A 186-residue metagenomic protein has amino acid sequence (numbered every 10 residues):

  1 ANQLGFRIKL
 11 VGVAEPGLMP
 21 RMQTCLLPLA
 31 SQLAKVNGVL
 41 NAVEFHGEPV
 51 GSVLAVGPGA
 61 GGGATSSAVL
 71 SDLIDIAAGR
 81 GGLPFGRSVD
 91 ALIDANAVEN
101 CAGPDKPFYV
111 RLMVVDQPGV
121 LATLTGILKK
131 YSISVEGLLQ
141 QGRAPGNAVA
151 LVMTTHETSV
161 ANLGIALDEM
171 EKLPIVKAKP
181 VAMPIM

Functional and structural regions predicted by a protein language model:
A1-K35, L40: Substrate-binding/catalytic subdomain of NAD(P)-dependent oxidoreductase enzymes
L4-K9, L18-P20, N41-V43, G51-V53 (+3 more regions): Structural beta-strand/beta-sheet cores of well-ordered domains, especially the beta-sheet scaffolds that support
L27-L29, G51-G63: Glycine-rich phosphate/pyrophosphate-binding beta-alpha loops
L33-N37, F45, N100-A102, G142-R143: Replace "in large, NTP-powered and nucleic-acid-processing enzymes" with "in large, NTP-powered factors and other
L33-V43, V89-A95: A general structural motif
A42, E48-V50, G79-P84: A glycine- and small/hydrophobic-rich beta-loop-beta segment that serves as a flexible "lid/hinge" or phosphate-binding
F45-V56, L70: An anion-binding loop in the catalytic cleft
A68, L73-M186: A conserved regulatory-domain signal marking ACT and ACT-like small-molecule sensing domains and adjacent regulatory
